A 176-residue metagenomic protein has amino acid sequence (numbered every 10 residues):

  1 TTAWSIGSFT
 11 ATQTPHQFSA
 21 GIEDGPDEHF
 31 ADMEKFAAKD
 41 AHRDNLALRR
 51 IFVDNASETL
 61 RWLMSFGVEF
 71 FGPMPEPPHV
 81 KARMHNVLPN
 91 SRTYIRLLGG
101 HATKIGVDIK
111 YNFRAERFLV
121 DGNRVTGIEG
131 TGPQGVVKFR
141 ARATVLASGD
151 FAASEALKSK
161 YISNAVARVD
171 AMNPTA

Functional and structural regions predicted by a protein language model:
T1, S8, I128, D150-F151: Gly/Ser/Thr-rich helix-start
T1-T2, T144: Hydrophobic/aromatic ligand-binding patch that stacks against planar heteroaromatic rings of cofactors or nucleotides
A3-D108, N112-R117, A156-A165: Conserved N-terminal/central alpha/beta ligand/cofactor-binding core
R117-K138, T144: Conserved beta-strand-loop-beta-strand element in the redox core of flavoprotein oxidoreductases
G132, F139-A176: Glycine-rich loop(s) and the adjacent beta-strand/alpha-helix scaffold that form part
